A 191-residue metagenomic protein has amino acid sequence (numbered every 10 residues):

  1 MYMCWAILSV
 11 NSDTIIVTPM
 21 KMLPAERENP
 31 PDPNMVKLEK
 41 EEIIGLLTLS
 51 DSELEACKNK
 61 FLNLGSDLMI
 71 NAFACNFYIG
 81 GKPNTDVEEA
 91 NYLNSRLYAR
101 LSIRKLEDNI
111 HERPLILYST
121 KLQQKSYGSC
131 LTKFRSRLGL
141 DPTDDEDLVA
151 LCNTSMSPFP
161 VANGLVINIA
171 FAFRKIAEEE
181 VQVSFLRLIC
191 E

Functional and structural regions predicted by a protein language model:
M1-E191: Conserved C-terminal alpha-helix-loop-beta "cap" of PLP-dependent enzymes that closes/shapes the active-site mouth
